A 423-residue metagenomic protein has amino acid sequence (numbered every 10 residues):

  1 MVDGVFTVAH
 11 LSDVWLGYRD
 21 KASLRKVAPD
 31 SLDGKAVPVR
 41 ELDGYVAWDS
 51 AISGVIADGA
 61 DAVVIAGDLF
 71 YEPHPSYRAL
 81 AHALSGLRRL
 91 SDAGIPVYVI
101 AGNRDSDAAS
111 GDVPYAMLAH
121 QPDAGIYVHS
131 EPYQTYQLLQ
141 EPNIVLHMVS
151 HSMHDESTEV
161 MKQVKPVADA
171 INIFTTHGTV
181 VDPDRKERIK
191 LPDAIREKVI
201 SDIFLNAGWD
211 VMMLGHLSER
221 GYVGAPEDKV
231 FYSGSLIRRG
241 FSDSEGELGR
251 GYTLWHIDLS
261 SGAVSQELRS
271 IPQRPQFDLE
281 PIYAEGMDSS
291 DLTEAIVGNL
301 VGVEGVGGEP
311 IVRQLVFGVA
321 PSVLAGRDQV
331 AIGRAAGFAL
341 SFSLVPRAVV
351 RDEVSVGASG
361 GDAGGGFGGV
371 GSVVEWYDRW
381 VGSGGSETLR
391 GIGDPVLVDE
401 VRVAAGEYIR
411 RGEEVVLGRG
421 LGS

Functional and structural regions predicted by a protein language model:
M1-A81, V396-G406, R410-E414, R419-S423: N-terminal active-site segment of His-dependent metallophosphoesterases
A9, V145-H147, T253: Conserved beta-strand elements of the Class I
S23-D30, A62, P73-F231, S235-F241: His/Asp/Glu-rich metal-coordinating catalytic cores of metallo-dependent phosphodiesterases/hydrolases acting on
Y45, D49-A57, A81-L84, R88 (+2 more regions): Amphipathic, non-transmembrane alpha-helical secondary structure
V55-G59, V167-D169, L259, E304-G307: Glycine-rich phosphate-binding loop signature in dinucleotide/nucleotide-binding domains
G215-L292: A conserved active-site cap/scaffold subdomain adjacent to cofactor or substrate pockets
I257-S423: Accessory, non-catalytic peripheral segments of nucleic-acid enzymes
